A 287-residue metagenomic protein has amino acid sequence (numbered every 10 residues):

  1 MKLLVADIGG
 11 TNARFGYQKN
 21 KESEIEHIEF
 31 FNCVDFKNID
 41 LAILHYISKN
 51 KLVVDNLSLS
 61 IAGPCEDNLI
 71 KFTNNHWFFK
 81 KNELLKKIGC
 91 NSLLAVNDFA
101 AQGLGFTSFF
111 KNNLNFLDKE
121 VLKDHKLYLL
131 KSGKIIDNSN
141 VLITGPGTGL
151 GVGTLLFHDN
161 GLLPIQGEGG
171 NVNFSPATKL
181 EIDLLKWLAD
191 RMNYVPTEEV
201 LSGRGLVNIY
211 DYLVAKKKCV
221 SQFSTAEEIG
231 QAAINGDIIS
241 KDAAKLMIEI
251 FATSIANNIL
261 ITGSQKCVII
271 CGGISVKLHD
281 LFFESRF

Functional and structural regions predicted by a protein language model:
M1-V53, K134-I136, D159, K179-F287: ATP-binding/phosphotransfer module of carbohydrate and carboxylate kinases, centering on a glycine-rich
L3-D7, N56-S58, L94, V141-G145 (+1 more regions): Short glycine-aspartate micro-motif
A13-Y17, G63, I143-G145, L150-L156: Short beta-strand scaffold segments in enzyme catalytic cores
N50-A95, F99-L114, I143, K277-D280: Short beta-strand-loop/turn "lid" adjacent to the catalytic site in phosphate-handling enzymes
N91-S92, D137-V152, G170: Generic beta-strand structural signal
L93-I135, E227-I238, K245: ATP-dependent carbohydrate kinase catalytic cores
A100-A101, G147-G151, F157-G161, A177-L180: Short acidic/polar capping segments at secondary-structure boundaries
F110-N115, D159-N171: A short alpha->loop->secondary-structure connector
